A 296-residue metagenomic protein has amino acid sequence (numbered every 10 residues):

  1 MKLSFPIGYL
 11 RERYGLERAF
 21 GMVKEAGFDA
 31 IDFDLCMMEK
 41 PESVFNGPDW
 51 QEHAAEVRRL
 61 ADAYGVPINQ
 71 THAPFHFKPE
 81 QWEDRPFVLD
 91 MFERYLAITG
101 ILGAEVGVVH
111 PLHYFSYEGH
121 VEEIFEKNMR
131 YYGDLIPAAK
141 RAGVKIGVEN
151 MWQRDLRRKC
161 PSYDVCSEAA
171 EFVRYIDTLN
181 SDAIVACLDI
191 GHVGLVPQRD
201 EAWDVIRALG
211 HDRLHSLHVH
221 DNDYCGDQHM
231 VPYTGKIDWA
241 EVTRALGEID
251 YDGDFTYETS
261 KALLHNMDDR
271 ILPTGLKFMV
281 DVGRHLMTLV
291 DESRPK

Functional and structural regions predicted by a protein language model:
M1-I7, N69-P79, P111-F115: N-terminal small/glycine-rich loop or linker at the start of catalytic domains across soluble metabolic enzymes
M1-S4, Y9, R13-D29, D62 (+3 more regions): Histidine-acidic metal/acid-base catalytic patches
A19, V57, Y95, L135 (+1 more regions): Aromatic/hydrophobic pocket-lining residues that form π-stacking "cages" and hydrophobic walls in ligand
I31-F33, N69-T71, G107, I146 (+2 more regions): Hydrophobic residues within beta-strands of alpha/beta enzymes
D32-R58: Glycine-rich, proline-tolerant flexible connector loops at the mouths of alpha/beta enzymes
L35-P41, H76-K78, H113-S116, Q153-D155 (+2 more regions): Conserved radical SAM core fold
S43-P48, D84-R85, P161-S162, H229-Y233: Short glycine-enriched, charge-decorated loop/helix-capping segments at active-site entrances that position
L60-Y64, F77-V185, L195-P197, F278: Active-site acidic/histidine proton-transfer and metal-coordination neighborhood in alpha/beta enzyme cores
